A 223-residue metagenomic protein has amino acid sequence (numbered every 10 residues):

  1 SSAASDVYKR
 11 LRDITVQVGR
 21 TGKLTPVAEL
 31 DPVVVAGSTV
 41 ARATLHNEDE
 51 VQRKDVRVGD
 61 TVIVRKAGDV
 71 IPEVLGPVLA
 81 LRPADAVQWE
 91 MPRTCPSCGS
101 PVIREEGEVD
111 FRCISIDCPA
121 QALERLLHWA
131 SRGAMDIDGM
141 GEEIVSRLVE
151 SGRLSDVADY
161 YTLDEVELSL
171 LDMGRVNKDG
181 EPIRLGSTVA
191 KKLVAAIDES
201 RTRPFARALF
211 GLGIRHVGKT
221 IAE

Functional and structural regions predicted by a protein language model:
S1-Y8: Short, small-residue-biased leader/transition segments that mark boundaries at the very start of proteins
L11-R20, L24-W89: Conserved nucleotide-binding/hydrolysis modules and their immediate coupling elements across P-loop/ASCE NTPase motors
V62-E223: Structural signature for extended repeat/solenoid scaffolds and their inter-repeat hinge/linker regions, spanning
